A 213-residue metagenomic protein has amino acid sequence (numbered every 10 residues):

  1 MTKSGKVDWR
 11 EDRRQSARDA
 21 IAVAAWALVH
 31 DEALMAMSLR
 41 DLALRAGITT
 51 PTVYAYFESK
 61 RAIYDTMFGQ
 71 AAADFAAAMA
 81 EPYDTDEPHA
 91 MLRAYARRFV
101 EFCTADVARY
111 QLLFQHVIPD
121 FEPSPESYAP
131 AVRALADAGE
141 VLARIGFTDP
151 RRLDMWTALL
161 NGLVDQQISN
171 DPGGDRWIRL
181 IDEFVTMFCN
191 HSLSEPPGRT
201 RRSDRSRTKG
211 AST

Functional and structural regions predicted by a protein language model:
M1-S16, P196-T213: N-terminal intrinsically disordered/low-complexity leader segments
A20, A24, L28-A62, T66: Helix-turn-helix
I21-V29, A71, F75, F99 (+1 more regions): Short hydrophobic clusters on alpha-helical segments that form packing/core surfaces in small helical domains
V29, Y64-A71, L113, P130: Alpha-helical DNA-contacting segments of helix-turn-helix folds
T66, A80-A108, A131-R133, W156: Hydrophobic alpha-helical connector segments
A76, D120-M155, R176-T186: Amphipathic alpha-helical packing segments from all-alpha helical-bundle domains
T85, A131-L159, L163, N170 (+2 more regions): Hydrophobic alpha-helical bundle segments that form small-molecule/ligand-binding pockets
T104-P125, D165-N170: Amphipathic alpha-helical segments used for helix-helix packing
